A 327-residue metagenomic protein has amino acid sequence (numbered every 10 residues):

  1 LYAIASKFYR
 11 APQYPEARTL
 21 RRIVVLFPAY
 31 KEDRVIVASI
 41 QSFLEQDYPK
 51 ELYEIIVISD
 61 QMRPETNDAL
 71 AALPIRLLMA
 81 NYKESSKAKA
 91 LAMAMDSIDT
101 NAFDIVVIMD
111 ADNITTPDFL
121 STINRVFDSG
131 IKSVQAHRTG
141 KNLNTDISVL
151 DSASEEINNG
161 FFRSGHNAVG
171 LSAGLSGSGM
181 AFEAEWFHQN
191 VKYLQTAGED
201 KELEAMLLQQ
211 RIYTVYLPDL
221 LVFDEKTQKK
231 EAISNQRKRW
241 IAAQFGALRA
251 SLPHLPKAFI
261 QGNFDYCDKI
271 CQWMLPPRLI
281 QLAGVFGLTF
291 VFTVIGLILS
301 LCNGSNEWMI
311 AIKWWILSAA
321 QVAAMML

Functional and structural regions predicted by a protein language model:
L1-A38: N-proximal low-complexity "stem/linker" segments adjacent to membrane-targeting elements
I4-E16, V169, Q228-M326: Basic/Trp-rich segment in TM-proximal cytosolic loops or flexible interdomain/linker regions
R22-V24, E54, E202: Cell-envelope/extracellular polymer assembly enzymes that use nucleotide-activated donors
V37, R63-A71, D118: Acidic helix N-cap motif at the loop->helix transition within catalytic regions of sugar-transfer enzymes
Q41-L52: Short, acidic, metal-binding catalytic loop of nucleotide-sugar glycosyltransferases
S59-N67, Y82-E84, I114: A conserved acidic beta->alpha catalytic loop
M79-F103, P117-A197, K238, F245-R249: Long helical/loop segments within the catalytic core of UDP-sugar-dependent glycosyltransferases, especially the large
A102-I114: Short beta-strand-to-loop acidic/aromatic patch adjacent to the donor-nucleotide binding site
